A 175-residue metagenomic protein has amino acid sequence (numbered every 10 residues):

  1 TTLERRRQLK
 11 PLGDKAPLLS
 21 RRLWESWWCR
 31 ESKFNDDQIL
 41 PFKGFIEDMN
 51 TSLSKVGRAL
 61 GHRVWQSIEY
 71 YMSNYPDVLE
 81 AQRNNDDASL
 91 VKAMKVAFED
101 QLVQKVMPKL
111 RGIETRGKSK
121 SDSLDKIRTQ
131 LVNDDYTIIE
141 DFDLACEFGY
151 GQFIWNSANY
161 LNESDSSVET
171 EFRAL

Functional and structural regions predicted by a protein language model:
T1-L175: C-terminal regulatory/interaction module of P-loop NTP-utilizing enzymes
